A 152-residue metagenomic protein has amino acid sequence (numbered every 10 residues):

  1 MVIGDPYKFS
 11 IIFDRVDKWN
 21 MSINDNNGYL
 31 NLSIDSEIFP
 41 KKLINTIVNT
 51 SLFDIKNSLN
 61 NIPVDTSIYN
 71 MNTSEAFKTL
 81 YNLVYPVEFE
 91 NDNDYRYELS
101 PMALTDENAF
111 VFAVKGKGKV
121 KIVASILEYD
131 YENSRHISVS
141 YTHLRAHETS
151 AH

Functional and structural regions predicted by a protein language model:
M1-S74, L80: N-terminal low-complexity, intrinsically disordered segments
L32, S36, E90-D92, L99 (+1 more regions): Residue-level signal for well-ordered alpha-helical segments
I34-P40, V123, E132, S150: Subunit-assembly interface segments of extracellular/virion macromolecular structures
N45-I47, D54-N57, I126-E128, R135-V139: Surface-exposed beta-strand edges and their flanking turn/coil or helix-capping segments
M71-S74, Y81-E88, E148: A broad, low-specificity signal for short, low-complexity segments enriched in glycine/proline and polar/charged
V84-I137: Amphipathic protein-protein interaction modules
T142-T149: Conserved small/polar residues in nucleotide/adenosyl-binding loops
